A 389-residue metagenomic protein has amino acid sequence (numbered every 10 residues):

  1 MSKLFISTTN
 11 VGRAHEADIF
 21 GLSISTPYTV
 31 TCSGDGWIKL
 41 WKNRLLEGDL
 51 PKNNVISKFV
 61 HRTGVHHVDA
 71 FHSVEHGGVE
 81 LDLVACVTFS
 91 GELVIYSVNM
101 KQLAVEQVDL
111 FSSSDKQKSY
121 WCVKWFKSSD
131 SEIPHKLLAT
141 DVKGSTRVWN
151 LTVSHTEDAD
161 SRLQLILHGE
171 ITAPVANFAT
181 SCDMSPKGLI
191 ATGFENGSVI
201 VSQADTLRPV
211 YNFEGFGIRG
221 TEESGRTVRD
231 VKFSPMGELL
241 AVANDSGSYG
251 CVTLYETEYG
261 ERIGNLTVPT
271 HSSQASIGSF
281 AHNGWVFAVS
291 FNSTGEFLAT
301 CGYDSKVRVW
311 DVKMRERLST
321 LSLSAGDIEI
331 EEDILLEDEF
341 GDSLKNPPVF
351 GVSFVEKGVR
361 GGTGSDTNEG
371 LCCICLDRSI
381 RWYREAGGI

Functional and structural regions predicted by a protein language model:
M1-E16, K52-N53, L165: A short helix->beta-strand "capping" segment at the edge of beta-propeller domains
E16-S23, R62-E75, K116-S128, P174-D183 (+4 more regions): Canonical WD40 repeat/beta-propeller blade segments in eukaryotic WD-repeat proteins
T26, V74, V79-L81, S129-P134 (+5 more regions): Conserved loop/turn motif of beta-propeller repeat scaffolds
C32-D35, V87-S90, T140-K143, G193-N196 (+3 more regions): Conserved strand-to-loop turn within each blade of WD40 beta-propeller repeats
I38-K42, L93-S97, T146-N150, V199-Q203 (+3 more regions): WD40-repeat beta-propellers
R44-L46, V98-K101, T152-S154, A204-L207 (+3 more regions): Short loop/turn segments that connect beta-strands within beta-propeller blades
G351-I389: Blade-level signature of beta-propeller repeat domains, shared across WD40, Kelch, NHL, RCC1 and BNR/Asp-box propellers
